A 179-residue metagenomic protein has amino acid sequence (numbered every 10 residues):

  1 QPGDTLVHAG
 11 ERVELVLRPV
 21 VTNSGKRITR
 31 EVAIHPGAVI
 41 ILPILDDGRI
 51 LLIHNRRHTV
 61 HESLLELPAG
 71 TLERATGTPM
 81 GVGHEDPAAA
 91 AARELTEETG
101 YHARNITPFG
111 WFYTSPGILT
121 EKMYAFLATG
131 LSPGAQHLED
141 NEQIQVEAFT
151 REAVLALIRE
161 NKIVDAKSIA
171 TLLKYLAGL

Functional and structural regions predicted by a protein language model:
Q1, L15-L17, T29, I53 (+2 more regions): Hydrophobic residues on conserved beta-strands that form the core of alpha/beta folds
P2-G3, K26, S63, A69 (+4 more regions): Nudix hydrolase/Nudix homology domain
L6-I40, D46: Acidic, metal-coordinating catalytic segment for phosphate/diphosphate chemistry, firing primarily on the Nudix
L17-P19, P43, L127-T129, A148-T150 (+1 more regions): Short, well-ordered beta-strand micro-motif
P19-S24, F112-G134: Active-site-adjacent beta-strand/loop module that shapes the phosphate/pyrophosphate-binding cleft
H35, I40-L42, D46-R93: Conserved Nudix-box catalytic region and its N-terminal flanking loop in Nudix hydrolases and closely related
L67-P108, F126, L138-N141, T150: The catalytic Nudix box helix
